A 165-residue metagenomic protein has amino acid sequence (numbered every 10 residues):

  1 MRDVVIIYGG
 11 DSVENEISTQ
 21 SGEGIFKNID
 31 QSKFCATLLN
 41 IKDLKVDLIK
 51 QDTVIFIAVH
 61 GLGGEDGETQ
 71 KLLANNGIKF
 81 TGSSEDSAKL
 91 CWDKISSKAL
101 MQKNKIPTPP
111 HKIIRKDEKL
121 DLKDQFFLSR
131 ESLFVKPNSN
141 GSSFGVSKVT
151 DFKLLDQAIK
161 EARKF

Functional and structural regions predicted by a protein language model:
M1-D86, L90-W92, S96, K103-N104 (+1 more regions): ATP-binding N-terminal substructure of ATP-dependent carboxylate-amine bond-forming enzymes
M1-R2, D52, P109, S129-E131: Short coil/turn connectors at secondary-structure junctions
V59-L62, P137-N138, A162: Short Gly/Pro-enriched turn/cap motifs at secondary-structure boundaries
E85-A88, P110-I114, S143-V149: Flexible, glycine/proline-enriched loop segments at strand-loop-helix junctions that form or flank small-ligand binding
M101-Q102, F126-V146, K164-F165: ATP-grasp fold ATP-binding core
T108, F144-F165: Conserved ATP-binding module of the ATP-grasp superfamily
I114-K119, N138-S142, D151-L155: Short acidic/polar capping segments at secondary-structure boundaries
